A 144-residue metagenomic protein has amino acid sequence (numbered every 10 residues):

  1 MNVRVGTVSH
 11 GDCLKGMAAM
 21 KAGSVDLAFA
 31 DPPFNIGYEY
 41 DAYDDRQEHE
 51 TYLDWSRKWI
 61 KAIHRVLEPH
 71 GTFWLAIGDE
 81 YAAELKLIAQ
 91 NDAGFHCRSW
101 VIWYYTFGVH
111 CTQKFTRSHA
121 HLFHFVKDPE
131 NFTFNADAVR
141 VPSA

Functional and structural regions predicted by a protein language model:
M1-A144: Core catalytic lobe of class I
